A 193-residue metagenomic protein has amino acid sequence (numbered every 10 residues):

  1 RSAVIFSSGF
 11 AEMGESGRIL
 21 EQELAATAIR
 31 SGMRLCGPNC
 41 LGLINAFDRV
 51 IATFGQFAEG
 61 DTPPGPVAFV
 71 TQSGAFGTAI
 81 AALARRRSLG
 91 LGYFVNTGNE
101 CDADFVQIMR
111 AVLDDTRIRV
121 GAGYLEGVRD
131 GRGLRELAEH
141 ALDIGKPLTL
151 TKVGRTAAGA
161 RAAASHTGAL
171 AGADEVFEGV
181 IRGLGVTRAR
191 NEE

Functional and structural regions predicted by a protein language model:
R1-E193: Catalytic-core regions of core metabolic enzymes, especially those transforming organic acids/acyl-group intermediates
